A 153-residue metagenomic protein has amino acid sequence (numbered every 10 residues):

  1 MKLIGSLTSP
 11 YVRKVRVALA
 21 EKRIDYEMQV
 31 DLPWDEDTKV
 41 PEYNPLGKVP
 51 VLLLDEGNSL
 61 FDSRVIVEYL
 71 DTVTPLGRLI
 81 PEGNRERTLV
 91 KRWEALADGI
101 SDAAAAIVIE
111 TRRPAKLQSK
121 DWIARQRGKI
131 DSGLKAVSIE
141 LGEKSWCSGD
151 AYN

Functional and structural regions predicted by a protein language model:
M1-W122: GST-like domain detector, emphasizing the conserved glutathione-binding G-site in the N-terminal thioredoxin-like
A97-N153: GST-like fold's C-terminal all-alpha helical module
